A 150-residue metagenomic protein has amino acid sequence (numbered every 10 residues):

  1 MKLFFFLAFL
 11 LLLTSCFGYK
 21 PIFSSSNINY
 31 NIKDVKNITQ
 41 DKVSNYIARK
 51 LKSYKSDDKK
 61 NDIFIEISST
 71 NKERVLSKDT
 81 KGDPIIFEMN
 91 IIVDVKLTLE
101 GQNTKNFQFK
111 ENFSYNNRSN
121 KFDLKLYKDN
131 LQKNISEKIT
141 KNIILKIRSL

Functional and structural regions predicted by a protein language model:
M1-C16: Sec-dependent bacterial lipoprotein signal peptides
L13-K33: Bacterial Sec signal peptide processing site at the extreme N-terminus
C16, I38, N106-F107: Intrinsically disordered, low-complexity linear regions
Y19-I22, S53-Y54, R74-V75, L150: Short beta-strands and strand-coil junctions in structured, solvent-facing domains, enriched
S26-Y46: Post-signal peptide N-terminal segment of mature Sec-exported envelope proteins
A48-R49, Y54, K59, E66-N106 (+1 more regions): Surface-exposed short loop/turn segments
R118-L150: C-terminal/domain-edge helix-coil "capping" segments
